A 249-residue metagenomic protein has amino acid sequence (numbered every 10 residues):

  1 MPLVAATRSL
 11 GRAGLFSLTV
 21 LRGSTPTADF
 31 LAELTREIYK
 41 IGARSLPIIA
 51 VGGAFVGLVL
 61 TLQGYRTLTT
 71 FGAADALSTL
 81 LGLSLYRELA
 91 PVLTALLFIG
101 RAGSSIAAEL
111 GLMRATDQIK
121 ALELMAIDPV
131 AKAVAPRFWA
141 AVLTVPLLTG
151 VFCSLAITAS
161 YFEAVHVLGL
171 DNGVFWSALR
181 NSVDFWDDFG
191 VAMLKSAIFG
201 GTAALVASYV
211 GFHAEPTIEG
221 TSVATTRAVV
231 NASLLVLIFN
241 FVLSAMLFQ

Functional and structural regions predicted by a protein language model:
P2-A32, V210-G211, E215: Short, membrane-interfacial amphipathic segments enriched in basic
T25-V51, V230-S233: Membrane-interface helix starts
K40, R44, I48, G52 (+4 more regions): Loop-to-helix entry region at the N-terminal start of transmembrane alpha-helices in multi-pass membrane transporters
I48-Q63, V242: Hydrophobic alpha-helical transmembrane segments of multi-pass membrane transport/permease proteins
Q63-Y86, S154-A197, G201, L205-A224 (+1 more regions): Membrane-interfacial helix-loop-helix connectors in multipass membrane proteins
L110-A135, I218-T221: Short cytoplasmic-facing helical segments at TM-TM junctions of multi-pass membrane proteins
D128-T149, A224: Start (N-cap) of specific transmembrane helices in multi-pass transporter permeases
T221, R227-S244: Final/C-terminal transmembrane alpha-helix of multipass membrane proteins
